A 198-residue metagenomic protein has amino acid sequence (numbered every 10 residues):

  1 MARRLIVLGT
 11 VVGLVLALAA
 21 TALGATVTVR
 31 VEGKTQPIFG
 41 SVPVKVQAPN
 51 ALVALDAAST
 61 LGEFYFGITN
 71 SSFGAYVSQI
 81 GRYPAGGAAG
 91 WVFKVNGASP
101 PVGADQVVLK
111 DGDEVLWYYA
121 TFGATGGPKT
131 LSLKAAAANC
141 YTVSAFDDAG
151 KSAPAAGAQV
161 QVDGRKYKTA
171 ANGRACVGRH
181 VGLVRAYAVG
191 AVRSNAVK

Functional and structural regions predicted by a protein language model:
R3-L5, T21-K198: Ubiquitin-like/PB1-type beta-grasp interaction modules and other compact soluble beta-rich domains
G9-A19: Bacterial N-terminal signal peptides
